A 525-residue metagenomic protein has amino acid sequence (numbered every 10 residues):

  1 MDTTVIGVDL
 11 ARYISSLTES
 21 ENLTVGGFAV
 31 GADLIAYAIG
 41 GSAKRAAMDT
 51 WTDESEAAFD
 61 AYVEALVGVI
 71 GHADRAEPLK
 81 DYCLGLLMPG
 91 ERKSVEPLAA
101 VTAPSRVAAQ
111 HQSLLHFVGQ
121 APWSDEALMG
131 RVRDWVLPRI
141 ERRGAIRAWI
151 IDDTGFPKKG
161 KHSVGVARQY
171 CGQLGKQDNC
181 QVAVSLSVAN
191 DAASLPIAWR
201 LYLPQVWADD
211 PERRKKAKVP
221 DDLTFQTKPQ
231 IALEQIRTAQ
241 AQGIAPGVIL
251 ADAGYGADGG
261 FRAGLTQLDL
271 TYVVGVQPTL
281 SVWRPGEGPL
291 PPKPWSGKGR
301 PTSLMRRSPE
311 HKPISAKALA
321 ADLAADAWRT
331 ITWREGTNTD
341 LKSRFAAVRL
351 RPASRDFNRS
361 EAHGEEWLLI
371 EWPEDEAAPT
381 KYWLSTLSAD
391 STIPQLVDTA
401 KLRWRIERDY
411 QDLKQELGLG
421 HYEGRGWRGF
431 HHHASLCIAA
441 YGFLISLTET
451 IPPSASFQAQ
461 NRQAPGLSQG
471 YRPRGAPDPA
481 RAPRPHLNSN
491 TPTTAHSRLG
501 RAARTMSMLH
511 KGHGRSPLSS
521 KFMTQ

Functional and structural regions predicted by a protein language model:
M1-A29: A detector of single, family-specific signature residues that are central to catalytic or substrate-handling motifs
V30-A36: Intrinsically disordered, low-structural-confidence terminal and linker regions
A46-L250, G254-V274, P278-S281, G288 (+4 more regions): Conserved, well-structured functional cores that handle cations and Mg-NTP chemistry
K161, Y410-L417: Active-site-adjacent bridging/hinge elements
A192-T224, V273, Q277, V282-R405 (+2 more regions): An anionic, glycine-rich sequence signature occurring as long contiguous blocks
G260, S385, I393-A400, Q415-H432 (+2 more regions): Short, solvent-exposed helix-loop connector elements
E407, A439: Hydrophobic, well-ordered secondary-structure elements that form the walls of internal hydrophobic environments
F443-P477: Conserved nucleotidyltransferase catalytic core and NTase-mimicking acidic/glycine-rich helix/loop elements in nucleic
